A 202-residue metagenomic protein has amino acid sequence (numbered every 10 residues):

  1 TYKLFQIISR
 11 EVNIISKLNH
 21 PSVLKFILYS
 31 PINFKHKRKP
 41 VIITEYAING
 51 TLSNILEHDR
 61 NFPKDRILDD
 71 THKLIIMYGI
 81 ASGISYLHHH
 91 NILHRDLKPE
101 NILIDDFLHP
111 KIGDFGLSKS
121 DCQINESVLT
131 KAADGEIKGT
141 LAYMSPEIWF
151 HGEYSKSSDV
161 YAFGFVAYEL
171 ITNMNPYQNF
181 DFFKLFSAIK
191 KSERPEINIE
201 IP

Functional and structural regions predicted by a protein language model:
K25-P40: Short beta-strand micro-motifs within the conserved protein kinase catalytic domain, predominantly in the N-lobe
K37-T51: Conserved short submotifs of the Hanks-type protein kinase catalytic core that shape the nucleotide-binding pocket
I76-M77: Activation segment signature within eukaryotic-like protein kinase domains
H88-D105: Catalytic-loop of the protein kinase fold
K131-E147: Conserved activation segment of eukaryotic-like protein kinases, specifically the C-terminal portion of the activation
D159: Conserved catalytic-loop aspartate of Hanks-type protein kinases
